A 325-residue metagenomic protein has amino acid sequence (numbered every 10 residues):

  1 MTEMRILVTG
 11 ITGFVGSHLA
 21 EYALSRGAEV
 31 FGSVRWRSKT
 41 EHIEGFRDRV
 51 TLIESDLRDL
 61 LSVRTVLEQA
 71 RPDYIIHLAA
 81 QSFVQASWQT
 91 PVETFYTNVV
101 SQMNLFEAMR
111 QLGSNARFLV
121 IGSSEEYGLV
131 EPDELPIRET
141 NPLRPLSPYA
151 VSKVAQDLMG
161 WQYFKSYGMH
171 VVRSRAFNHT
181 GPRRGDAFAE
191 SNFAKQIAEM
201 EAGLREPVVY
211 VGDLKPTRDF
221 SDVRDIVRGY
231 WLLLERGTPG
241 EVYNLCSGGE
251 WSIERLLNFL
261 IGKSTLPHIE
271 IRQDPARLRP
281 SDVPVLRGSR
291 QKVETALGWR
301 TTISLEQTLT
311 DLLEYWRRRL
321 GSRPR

Functional and structural regions predicted by a protein language model:
T2-I6, A28, L305-R325: Amphipathic terminal alpha-helices
I6-R26: N-terminal Rossmann NAD(P)H-binding glycine-rich loop of SDR-like oxidoreductase domains
A28-S38: Conserved glycine-rich Rossmann-like NAD(P)H-binding loop of the short-chain dehydrogenase/reductase
E54-T97: NAD(P)H-binding glycine-rich loop region in Rossmannoid oxidoreductase-like domains and their noncatalytic homologs
Q89-E107, A116-R117, E125-R173, R184: Catalytic helix-loop patch of NAD(P)-dependent Rossmann-fold dehydrogenases
V130-P136, L158-D219, V223-L234, G248-E250 (+1 more regions): NAD(P)-dependent short-chain dehydrogenase/reductase
V208-D213, G240-Y243, W251-N258, T265-V285 (+1 more regions): C-terminal "lid/loop" region of Rossmann-like NAD(P)-dependent oxidoreductases
V223, V242, P275-R300, S304-Q307 (+1 more regions): Conserved C-terminal active-site "lid" loop/helix of NAD(P)H-dependent oxidoreductases that clamps the redox cofactor
